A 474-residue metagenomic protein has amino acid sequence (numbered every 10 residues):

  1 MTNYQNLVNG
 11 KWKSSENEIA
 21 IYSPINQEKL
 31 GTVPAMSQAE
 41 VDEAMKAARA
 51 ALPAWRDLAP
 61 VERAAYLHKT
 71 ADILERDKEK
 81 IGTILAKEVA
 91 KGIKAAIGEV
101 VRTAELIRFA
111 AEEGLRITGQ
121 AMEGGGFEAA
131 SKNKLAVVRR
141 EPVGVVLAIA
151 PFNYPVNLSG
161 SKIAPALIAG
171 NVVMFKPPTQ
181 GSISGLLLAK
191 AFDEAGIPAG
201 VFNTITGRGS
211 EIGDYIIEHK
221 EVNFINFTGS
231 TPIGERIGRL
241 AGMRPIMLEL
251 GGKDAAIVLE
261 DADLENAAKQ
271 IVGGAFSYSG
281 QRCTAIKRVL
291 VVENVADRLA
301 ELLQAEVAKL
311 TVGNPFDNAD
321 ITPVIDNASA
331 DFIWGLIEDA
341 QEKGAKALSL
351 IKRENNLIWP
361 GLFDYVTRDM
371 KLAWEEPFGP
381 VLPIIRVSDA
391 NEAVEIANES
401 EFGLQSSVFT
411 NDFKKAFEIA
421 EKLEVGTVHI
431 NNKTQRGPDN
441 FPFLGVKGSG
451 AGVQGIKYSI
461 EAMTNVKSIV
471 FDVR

Functional and structural regions predicted by a protein language model:
M1-K132: N-terminal Rossmann-like NAD(P)+-binding subdomain of aldehyde/semialdehyde dehydrogenases
Q27, R63, L85, I107 (+9 more regions): Residue-level signal for inorganic ion chemistry
E28-T32, V222, I257, T311 (+3 more regions): Conserved C-terminal structural/oligomerization subdomain of aldehyde/semialdehyde dehydrogenase
L30-M36, A51-D57, L147-A148, A256-L259 (+5 more regions): Short, well-ordered beta-strand elements within core beta-sheets of diverse protein domains
L52, R56, A71-K78, G82 (+17 more regions): Structural signal for hydrophobic packing residues in well-ordered secondary-structure cores of soluble enzyme domains
E75, G124-N266, V387: Rossmann-like NAD(P) dinucleotide-binding subdomain of oxidoreductase/dehydrogenase enzymes
V172-M174, A347, T427: A short hydrophobic/small-residue beta-strand
P232-T367, I430: ALDH superfamily catalytic-core signature
